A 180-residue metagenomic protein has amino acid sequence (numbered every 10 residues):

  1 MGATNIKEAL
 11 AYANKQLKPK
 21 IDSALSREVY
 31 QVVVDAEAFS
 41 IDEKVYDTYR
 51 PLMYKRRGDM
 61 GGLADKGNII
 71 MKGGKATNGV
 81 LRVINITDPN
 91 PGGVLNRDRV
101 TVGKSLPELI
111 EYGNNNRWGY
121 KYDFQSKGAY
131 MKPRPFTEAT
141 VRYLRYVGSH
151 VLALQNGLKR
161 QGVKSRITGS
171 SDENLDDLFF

Functional and structural regions predicted by a protein language model:
M1-L81, Y112-F180: Short, Lys/Arg-rich flexible segments
G79-Q125: Short, internal acidic amphipathic alpha-helical interface segments that mediate docking to partner proteins
